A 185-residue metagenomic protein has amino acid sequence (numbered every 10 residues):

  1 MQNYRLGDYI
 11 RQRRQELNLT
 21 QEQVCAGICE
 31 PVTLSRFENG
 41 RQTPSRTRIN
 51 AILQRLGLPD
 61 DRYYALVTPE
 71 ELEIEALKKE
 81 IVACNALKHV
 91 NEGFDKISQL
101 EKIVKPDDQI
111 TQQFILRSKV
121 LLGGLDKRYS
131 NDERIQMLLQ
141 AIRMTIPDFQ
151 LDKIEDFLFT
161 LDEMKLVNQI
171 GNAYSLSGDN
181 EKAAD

Functional and structural regions predicted by a protein language model:
M1-E16: A short, Lys/Arg-rich alpha-helix, primarily the initiator
Y9, E75, K79-V82, T111-L122 (+3 more regions): "A position-specific structural signal for the A-helix of alpha-solenoid helical repeats
R14, C25, L53: The alpha-helix within a helix-turn-helix
L17-R36: Short alpha-helical DNA-recognition segment
T47-R62: DNA major-groove recognition helix of helix-turn-helix/homeodomain DNA-binding modules
A65-N91: Short, charged recognition helix plus adjacent turn of helix-turn-helix-like nucleic-acid-binding domains
L66, E101-Q112, R143-T160, D185: Flexible helix-coil transition and linker loops at the boundaries of alpha-helical arrays
C84-Q99, K127-F149, S177-D185: Helix-turn-helix repeat elements of alpha-solenoid scaffolds
